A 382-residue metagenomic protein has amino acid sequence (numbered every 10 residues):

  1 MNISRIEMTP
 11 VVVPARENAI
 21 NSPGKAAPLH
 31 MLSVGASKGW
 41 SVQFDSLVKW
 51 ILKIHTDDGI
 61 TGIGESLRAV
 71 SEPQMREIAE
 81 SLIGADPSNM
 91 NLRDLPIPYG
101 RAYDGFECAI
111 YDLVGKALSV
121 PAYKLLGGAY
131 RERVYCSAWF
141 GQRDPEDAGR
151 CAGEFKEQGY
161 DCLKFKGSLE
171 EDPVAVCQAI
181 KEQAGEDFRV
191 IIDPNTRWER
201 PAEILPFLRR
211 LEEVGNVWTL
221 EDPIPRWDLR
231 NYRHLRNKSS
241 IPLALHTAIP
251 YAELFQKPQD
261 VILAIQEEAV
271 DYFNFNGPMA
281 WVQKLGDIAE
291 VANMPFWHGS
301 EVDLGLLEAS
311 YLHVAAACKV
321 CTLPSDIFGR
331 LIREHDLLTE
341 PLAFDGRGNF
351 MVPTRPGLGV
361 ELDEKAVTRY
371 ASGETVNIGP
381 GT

Functional and structural regions predicted by a protein language model:
N2-N18, K25-S37, L47, D303-T382: Flexible C-terminal active-site loop/helix
I3, G59, F106, S119 (+6 more regions): Conserved, mostly hydrophobic/aromatic
G39, K53-L118: Metal- or metallocofactor-binding catalytic centers and their adjacent structured scaffolds across diverse enzyme
R76-A79, E107, Y111-D112, Y123 (+6 more regions): Predominant activation on well-ordered alpha-helical scaffold segments within soluble catalytic domains
K116, V120-R133, F350: N-terminal amphipathic alpha-helix/helix-capping segment at the start of soluble metabolic enzymes
P121, D161, R189, P242 (+1 more regions): Residue-level detector of anion-binding/catalytic polar loops
G127-S239: Metal-dependent enolase-superfamily TIM-barrel catalytic cores that perform enediolate-based chemistry
R209, N216-T219, W227-N349, P353-P356: Shared catalytic-loop signature of beta/alpha-barrel
